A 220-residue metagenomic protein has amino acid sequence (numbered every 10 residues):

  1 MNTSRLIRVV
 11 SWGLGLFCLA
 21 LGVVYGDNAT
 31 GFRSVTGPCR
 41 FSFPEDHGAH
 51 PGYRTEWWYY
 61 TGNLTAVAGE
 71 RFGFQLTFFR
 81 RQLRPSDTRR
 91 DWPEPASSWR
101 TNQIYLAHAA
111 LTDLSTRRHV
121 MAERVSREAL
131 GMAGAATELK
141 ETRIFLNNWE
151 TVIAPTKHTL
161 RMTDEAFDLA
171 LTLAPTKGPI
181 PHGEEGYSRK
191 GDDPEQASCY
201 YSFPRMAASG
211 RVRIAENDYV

Functional and structural regions predicted by a protein language model:
N2-I7, F17, L21-V220: Targeting-peptide/extracellular-domain and disordered-appendage signature
